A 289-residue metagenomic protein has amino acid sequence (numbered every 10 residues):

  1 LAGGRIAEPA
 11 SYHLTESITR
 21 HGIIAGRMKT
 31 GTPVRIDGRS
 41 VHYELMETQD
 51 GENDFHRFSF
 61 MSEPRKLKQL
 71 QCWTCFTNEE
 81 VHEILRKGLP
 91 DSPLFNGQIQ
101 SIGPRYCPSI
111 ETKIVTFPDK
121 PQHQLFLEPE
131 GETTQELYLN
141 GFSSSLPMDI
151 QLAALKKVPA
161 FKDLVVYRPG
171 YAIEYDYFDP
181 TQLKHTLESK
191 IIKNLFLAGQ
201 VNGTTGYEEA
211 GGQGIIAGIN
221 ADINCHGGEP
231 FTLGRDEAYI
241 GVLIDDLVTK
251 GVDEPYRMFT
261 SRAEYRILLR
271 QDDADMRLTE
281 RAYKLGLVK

Functional and structural regions predicted by a protein language model:
L1-I36, V158-P159, D163, I216-N224: Glycine-rich loop(s) and the adjacent beta-strand/alpha-helix scaffold that form part
G4-Y12, S144, G211-G212, G234-E237: Short, conserved loop/turn and helix-capping segments at secondary-structure boundaries that abut family-defining
E16-L152, I240, I244, T249-K289: An anion/pyrophosphate-binding glycine-rich loop and adjacent beta-alpha core in soluble alpha-beta enzymes
M28, F95-G103, F161-P169, G228-L233: Flexible, glycine/charged-enriched surface loops at secondary-structure junctions
K120-Q122, A160-F161, I191-I192, G211 (+1 more regions): Short, well-ordered loop/turn elements at secondary-structure boundaries
Y138-T204, T232-D245: A glycine-rich dinucleotide-binding beta-alpha-beta segment and adjacent secondary-structure elements that constitute
Q200-E208, E264-R266: Glycine-rich phosphate/pyrophosphate-binding beta-alpha loops
A210-L233: Internal hydrophobic alpha-helix adjacent to the cofactor/substrate pocket in enzyme cavities
